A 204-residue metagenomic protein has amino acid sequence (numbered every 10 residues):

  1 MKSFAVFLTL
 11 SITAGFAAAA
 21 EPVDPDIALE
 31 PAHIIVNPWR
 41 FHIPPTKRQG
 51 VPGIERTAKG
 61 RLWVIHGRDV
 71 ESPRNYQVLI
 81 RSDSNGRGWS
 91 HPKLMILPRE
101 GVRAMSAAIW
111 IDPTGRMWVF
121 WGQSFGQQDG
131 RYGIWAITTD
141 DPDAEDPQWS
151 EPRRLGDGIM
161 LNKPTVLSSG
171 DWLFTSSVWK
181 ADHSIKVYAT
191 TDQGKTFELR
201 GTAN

Functional and structural regions predicted by a protein language model:
A5-G15: Bacterial N-terminal signal peptides
A20-N204: Asp-box/BNR beta-propeller blade signature and adjacent active/binding-site loops in extracellular glycan-interacting
